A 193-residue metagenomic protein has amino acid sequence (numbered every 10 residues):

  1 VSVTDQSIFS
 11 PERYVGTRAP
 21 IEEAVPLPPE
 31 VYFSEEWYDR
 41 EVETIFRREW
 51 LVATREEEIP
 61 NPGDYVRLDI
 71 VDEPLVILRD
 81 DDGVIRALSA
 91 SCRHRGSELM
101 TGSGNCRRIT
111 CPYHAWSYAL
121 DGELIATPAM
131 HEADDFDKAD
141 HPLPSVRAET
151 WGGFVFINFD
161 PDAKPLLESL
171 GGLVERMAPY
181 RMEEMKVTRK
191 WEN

Functional and structural regions predicted by a protein language model:
V1-V84, N105, Y118-N193: Rieske [2Fe-2S] iron-sulfur-binding subdomain
D72, A87-S91, E98-L99: N-terminal pre-triad scaffold of radical SAM enzymes
R79, R93-R95: Basic side chains
C92, C111: Short cysteine-rich clusters marking metal-coordination/redox-active sites
R95-E98, S117: Cys/His-rich metal-chelating microdomains
G102: Short beta-strand
